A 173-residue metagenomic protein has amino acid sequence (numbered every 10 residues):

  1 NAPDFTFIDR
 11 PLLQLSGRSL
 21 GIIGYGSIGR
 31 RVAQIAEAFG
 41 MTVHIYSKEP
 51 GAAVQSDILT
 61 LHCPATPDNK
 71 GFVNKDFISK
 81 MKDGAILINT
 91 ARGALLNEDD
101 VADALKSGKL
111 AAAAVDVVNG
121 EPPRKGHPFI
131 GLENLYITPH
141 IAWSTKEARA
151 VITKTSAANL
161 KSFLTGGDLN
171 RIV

Functional and structural regions predicted by a protein language model:
N1-D4: A glycine-rich, Thr/Ser-enriched phosphate-binding loop motif common to dinucleotide/cofactor-binding enzymes
T6, P11, N119-V173: C-terminal helix-to-coil terminal segments
F7-D83: Rossmann-like dinucleotide/phosphate-binding beta-alpha-beta segment
I23, V115, P139: Active-site flanking residues adjacent to catalytic metal/cofactor-binding acidic residues
S27-R30, A94-L95, G120-E121, S144-T145: Active-site environment of divalent metal-dependent phosphoester hydrolases
V32, L105, S156, L160: Hydrophobic "lid"/C-terminal helical patch of Rossmann-like NAD(P)-dependent dehydrogenase/epimerase domains
K48-P128: Rossmann-like adenosine-cofactor binding region
